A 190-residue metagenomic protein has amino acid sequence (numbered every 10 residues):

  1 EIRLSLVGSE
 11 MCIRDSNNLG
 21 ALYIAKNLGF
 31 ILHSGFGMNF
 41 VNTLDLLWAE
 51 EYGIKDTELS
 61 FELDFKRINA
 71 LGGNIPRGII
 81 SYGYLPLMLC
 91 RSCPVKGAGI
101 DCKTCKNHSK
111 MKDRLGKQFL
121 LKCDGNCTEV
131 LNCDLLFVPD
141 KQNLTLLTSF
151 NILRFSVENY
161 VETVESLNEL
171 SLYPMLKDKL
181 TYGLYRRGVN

Functional and structural regions predicted by a protein language model:
E1-I13: Single conserved hydrophobic/aromatic residue that forms the stacking wall/gate of nucleotide- or nucleobase-binding
S9, F40-Y52, F65-N74, M88-R91 (+2 more regions): Catalytic cores of alpha/beta
R14-S16, L32-F36, T57-L59, R77-S81 (+1 more regions): Hydrophobic faces of well-ordered beta-strands that scaffold small-molecule active sites in alpha/beta enzyme cores
L19-G20, F36-L44, S60-D64, S81-L85: Short, acidic/turn-prone active-site loops that include or flank metal/cofactor- and phosphate-binding residues
L22-F30, A70-N74: Short loop/helix-cap segments at secondary-structure boundaries that form the rim of catalytic
F61-E62, I75-V164: Hydrophobic, secondary-structure "cap" segments at the distal end of domains
I68-I79, P94-A98, Y160-N190: C-terminal helical cap(s) of enzyme catalytic domains, especially alpha/beta-barrels
